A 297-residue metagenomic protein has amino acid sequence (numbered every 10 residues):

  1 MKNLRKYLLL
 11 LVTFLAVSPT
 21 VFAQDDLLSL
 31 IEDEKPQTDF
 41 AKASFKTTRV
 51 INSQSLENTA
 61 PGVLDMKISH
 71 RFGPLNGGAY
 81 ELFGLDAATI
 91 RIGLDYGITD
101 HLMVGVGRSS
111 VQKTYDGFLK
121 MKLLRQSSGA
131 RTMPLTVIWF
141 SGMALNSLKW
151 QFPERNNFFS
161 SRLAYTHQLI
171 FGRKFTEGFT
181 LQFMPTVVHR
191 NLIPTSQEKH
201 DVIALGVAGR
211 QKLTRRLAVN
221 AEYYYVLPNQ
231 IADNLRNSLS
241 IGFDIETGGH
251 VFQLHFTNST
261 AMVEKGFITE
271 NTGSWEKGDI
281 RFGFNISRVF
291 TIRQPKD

Functional and structural regions predicted by a protein language model:
M1-K6: Positively charged n-region of N-terminal signal peptides that target proteins for export
L9-S18: Bacterial N-terminal signal peptides
P19-A23: Sec/Tat signal peptide C-region and signal peptidase I cleavage site
Q24-N156, L163-H167, G172-F183, V187-N191 (+3 more regions): Transmembrane beta-barrel domains of Gram-negative outer membranes and organellar outer membranes
T195-P228: A contiguous binding-surface segment within folded domains or other stable secondary-structure elements
N234: Positively charged, low-complexity, intrinsically disordered RNA-binding extensions
